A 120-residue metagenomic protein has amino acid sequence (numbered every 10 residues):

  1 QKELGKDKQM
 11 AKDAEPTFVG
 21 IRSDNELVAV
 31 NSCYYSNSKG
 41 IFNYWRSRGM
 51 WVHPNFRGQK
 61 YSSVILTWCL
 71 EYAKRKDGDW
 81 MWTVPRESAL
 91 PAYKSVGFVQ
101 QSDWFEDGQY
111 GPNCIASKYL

Functional and structural regions predicted by a protein language model:
Q1-V28: Short amphipathic alpha-helix that is part of the acyltransferase structural core
G20, E26-S36, Y44-W51: Conserved beta-strand in the GNAT
S36-R48, R57, Y110-P112: A conserved beta-turn-beta hairpin within the catalytic core of GNAT-like acetyltransferases that forms part
F56-W68: Conserved acetyl-CoA pyrophosphate-binding loop and the N-cap/start of the following alpha-helix in GNAT-like
A73-R86: Conserved GNAT acetyl-CoA-binding A-motif
V84, V99-S117: Conserved catalytic-core motifs of GNAT/GCN5-like acyltransferases
E87-P91: Short alpha-helical
Y93-K94, F98: Conserved active-site tyrosine of GNAT-family acetyltransferases
